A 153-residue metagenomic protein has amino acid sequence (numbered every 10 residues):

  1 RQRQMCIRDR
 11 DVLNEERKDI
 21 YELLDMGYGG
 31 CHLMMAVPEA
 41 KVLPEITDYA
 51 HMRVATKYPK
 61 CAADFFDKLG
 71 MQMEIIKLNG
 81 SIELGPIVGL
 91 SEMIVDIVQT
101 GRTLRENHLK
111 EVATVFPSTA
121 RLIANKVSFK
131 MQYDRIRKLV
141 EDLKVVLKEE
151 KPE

Functional and structural regions predicted by a protein language model:
R1, I87-G89: Hydrophobic residues within well-ordered alpha-helices
Q2-I7: Short, small-residue-biased leader/transition segments that mark boundaries at the very start of proteins
R8-K41: Acidic, polar ligand-binding/catalytic clefts
R8-N14, S91, I97, H108: Exported/periplasmic ABC-transporter solute-binding proteins
N14-D25, T103-P117: Ligand-binding "clamshell"
V37-A55, K60, D67-K68, A113-E153: Extended ligand-binding regions for polar small-molecule ligands
I75-P86: Short helix-initiation/N-cap motifs at beta->coil->alpha
G85, V95-H108: Ligand-binding pocket segment of bilobal, Venus flytrap-like solute-binding proteins
